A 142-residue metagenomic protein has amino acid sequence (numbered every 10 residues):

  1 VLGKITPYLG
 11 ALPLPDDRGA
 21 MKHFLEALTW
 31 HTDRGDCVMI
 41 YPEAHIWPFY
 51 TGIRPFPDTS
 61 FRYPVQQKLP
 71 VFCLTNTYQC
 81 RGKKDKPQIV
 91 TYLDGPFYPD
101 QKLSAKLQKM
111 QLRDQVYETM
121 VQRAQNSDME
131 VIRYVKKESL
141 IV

Functional and structural regions predicted by a protein language model:
V1-D36: Membrane-interfacial amphipathic helices and adjacent loop/beta segments that form the lipid-substrate binding surface
K22-V142: Non-catalytic C-terminal accessory region of glycerolipid acyltransferases and related lyso-lipid remodeling enzymes
